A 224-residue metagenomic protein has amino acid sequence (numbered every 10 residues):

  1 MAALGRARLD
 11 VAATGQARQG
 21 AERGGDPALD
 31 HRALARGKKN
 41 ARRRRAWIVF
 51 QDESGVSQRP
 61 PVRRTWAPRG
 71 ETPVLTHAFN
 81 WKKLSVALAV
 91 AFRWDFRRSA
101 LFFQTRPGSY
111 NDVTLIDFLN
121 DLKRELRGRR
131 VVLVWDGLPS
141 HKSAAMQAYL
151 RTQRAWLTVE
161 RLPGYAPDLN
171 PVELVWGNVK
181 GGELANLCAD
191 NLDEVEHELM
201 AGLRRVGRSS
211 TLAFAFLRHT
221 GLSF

Functional and structural regions predicted by a protein language model:
M1-D30: A short, amphipathic alpha-helix used for macromolecular contacts
T14, H31, D52, L88-V90 (+4 more regions): Generic structural signal for small/hydrophobic residues in well-ordered secondary structure, especially within
A35: DNA major-groove recognition helix of helix-turn-helix
N40-N120, F224: Extended, low-complexity cationic-aromatic segments
R44-A46, V172-F224: C-terminal anion-handling pockets and recognition modules
V49-F50, R130-D136: Acidic beta-strand-to-loop metal/phosphate-binding motif
S57, P107-Y110, L133-Q147, G164-L169: Acidic, metal-coordinating catalytic cores used for nucleic-acid/nucleotide bond scission and strand-transfer chemistry
T72-F79, Q153-L174, L187-C188: RNase H-like polynucleotidyl transferase catalytic core
